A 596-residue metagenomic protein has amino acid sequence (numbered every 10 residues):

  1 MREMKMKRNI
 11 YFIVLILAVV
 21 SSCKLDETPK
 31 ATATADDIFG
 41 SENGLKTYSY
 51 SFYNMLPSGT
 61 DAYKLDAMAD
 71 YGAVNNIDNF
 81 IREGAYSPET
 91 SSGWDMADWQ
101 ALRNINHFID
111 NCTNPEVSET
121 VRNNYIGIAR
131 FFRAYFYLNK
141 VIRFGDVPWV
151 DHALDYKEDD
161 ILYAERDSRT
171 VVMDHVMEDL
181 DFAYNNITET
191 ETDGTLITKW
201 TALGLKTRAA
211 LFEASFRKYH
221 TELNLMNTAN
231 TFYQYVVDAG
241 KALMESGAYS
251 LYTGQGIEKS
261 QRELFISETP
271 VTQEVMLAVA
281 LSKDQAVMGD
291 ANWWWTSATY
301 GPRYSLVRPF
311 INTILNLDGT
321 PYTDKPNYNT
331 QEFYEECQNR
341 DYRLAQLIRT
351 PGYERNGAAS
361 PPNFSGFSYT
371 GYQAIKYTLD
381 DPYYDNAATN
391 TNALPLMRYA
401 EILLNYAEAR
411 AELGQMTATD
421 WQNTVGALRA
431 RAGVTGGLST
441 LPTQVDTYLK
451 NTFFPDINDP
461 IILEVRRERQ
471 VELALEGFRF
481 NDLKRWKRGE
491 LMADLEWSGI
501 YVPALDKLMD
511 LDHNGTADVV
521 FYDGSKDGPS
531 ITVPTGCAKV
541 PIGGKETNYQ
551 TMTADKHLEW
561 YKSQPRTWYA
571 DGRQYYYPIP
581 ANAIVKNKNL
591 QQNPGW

Functional and structural regions predicted by a protein language model:
K7-V14: Sec-dependent signal peptide recognition, specifically the positively charged N-region followed immediately by
V19-S22: C-terminal motif of bacterial Sec signal peptides marking the signal peptidase cleavage site
K24-N79, V147, M173, M177 (+4 more regions): An aromatic- and glycine-enriched ligand-binding surface/loop that stacks and positions planar moieties
L25, D98-A101, H175, Q261-I311 (+4 more regions): Long, intrinsically disordered, low-complexity segments
G40-K46, Y50, N54-P57, I77-F144 (+8 more regions): Conserved, well-structured interaction surfaces
V141-R143, P148, E191, F212-T221 (+1 more regions): Short coil/turn linking the two alpha-helices of tandem helical-hairpin repeats
N329-Y399, Q592-W596: Flexible, polar/acidic helix-loop-strand segments at domain edges
